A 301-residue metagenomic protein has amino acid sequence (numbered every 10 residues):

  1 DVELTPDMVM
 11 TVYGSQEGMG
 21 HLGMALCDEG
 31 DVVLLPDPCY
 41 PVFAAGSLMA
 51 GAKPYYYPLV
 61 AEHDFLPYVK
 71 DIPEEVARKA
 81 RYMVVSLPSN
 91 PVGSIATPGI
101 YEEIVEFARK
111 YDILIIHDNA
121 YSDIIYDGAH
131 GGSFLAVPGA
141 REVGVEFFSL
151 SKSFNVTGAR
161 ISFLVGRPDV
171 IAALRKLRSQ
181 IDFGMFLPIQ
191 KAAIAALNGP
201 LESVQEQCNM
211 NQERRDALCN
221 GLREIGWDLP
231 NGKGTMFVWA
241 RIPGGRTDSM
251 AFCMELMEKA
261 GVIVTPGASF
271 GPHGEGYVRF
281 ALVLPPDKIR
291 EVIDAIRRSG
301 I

Functional and structural regions predicted by a protein language model:
D1-I301: PLP-dependent class I/II
